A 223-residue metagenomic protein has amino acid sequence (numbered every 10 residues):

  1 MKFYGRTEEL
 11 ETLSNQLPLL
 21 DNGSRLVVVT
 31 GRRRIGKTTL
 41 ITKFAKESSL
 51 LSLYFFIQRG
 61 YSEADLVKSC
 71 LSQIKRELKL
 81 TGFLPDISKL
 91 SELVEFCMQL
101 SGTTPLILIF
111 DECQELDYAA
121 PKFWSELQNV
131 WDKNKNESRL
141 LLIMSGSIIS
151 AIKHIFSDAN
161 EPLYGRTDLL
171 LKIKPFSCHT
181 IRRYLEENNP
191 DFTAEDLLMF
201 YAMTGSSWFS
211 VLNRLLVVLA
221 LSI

Functional and structural regions predicted by a protein language model:
M1-I223: Phosphate-binding site recognition
